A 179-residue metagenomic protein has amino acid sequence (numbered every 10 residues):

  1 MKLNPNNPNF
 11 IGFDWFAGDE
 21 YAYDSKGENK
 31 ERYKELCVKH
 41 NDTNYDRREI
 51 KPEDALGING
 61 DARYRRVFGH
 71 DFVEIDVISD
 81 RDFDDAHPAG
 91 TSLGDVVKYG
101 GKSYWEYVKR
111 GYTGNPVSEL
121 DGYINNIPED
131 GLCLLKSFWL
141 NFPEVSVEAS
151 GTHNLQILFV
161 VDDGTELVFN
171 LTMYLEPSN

Functional and structural regions predicted by a protein language model:
M1-N179: Non-catalytic macromolecular-recognition regions in eukaryotic signaling proteins
